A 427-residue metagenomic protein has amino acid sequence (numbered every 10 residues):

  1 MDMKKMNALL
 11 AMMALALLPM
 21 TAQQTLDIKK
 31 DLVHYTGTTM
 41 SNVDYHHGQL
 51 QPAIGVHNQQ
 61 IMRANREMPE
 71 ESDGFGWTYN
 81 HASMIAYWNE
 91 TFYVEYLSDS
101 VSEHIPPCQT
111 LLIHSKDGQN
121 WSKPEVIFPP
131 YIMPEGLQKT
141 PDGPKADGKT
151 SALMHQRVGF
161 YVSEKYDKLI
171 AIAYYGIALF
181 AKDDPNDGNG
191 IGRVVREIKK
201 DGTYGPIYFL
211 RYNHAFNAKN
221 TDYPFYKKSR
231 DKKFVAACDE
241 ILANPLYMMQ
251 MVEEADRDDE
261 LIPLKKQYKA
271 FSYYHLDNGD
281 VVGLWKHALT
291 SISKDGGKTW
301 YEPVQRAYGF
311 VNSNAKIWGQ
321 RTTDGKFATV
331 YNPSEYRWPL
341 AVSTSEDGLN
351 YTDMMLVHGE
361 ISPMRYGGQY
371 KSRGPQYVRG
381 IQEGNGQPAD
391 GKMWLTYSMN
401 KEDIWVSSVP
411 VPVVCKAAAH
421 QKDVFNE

Functional and structural regions predicted by a protein language model:
M1-Q24: Bacterial Sec-dependent N-terminal signal peptides
Q23-T78, Y87-L153, V162-A315, R321-R373 (+1 more regions): Beta-rich carbohydrate-recognition and catalytic domains
